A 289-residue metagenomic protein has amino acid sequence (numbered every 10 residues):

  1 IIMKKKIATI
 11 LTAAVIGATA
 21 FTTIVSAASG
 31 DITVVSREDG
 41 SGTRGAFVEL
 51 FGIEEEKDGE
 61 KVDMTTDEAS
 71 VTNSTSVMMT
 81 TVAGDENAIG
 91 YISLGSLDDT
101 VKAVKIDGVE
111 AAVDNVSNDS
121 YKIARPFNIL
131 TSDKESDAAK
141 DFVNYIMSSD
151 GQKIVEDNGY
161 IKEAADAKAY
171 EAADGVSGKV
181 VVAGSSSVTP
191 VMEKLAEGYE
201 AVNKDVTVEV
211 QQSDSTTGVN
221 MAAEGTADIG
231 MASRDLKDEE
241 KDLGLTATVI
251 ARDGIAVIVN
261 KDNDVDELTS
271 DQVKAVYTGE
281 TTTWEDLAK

Functional and structural regions predicted by a protein language model:
I1-I2: Short, Lys/Arg-enriched N-terminal segments with co-localized hydrophobic residues within the first ~10-30 amino acids
K6, T12, T22, S26-K289: Exported/periplasmic ABC-transporter solute-binding proteins
